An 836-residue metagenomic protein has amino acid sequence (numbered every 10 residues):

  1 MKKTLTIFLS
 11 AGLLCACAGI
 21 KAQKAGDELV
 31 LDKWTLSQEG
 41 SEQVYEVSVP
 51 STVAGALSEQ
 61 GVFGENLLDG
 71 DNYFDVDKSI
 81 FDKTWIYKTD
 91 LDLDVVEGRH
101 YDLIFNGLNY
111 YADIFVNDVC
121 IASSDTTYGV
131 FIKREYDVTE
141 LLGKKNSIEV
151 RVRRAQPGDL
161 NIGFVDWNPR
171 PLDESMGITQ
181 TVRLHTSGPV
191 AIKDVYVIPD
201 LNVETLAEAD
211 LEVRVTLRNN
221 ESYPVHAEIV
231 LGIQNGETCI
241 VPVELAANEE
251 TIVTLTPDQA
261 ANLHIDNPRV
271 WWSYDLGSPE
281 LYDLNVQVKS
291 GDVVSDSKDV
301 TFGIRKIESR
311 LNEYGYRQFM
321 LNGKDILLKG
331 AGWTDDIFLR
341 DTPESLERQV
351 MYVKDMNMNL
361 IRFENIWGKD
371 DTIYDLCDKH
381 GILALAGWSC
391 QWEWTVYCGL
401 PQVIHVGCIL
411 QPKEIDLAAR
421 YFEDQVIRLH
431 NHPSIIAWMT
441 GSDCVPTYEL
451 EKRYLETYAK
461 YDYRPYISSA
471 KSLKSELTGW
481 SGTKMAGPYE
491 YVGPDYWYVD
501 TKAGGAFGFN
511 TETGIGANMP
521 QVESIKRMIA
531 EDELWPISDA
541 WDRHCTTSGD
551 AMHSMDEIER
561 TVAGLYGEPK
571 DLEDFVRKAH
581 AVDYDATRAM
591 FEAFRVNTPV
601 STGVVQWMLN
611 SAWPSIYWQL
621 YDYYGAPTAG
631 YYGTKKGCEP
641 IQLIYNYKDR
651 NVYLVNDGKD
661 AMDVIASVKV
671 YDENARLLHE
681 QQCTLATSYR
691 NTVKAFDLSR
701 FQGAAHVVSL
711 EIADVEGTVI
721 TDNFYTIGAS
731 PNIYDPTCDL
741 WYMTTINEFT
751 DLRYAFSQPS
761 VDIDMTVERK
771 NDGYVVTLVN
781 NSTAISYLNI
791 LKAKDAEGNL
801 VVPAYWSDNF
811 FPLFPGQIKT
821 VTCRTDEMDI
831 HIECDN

Functional and structural regions predicted by a protein language model:
Q23-I104, T126, I162-I178, V190 (+5 more regions): Extended carbohydrate-recognition surfaces in non-catalytic/accessory domains of CAZymes and lectin-like proteins
E28-L29, L36-E42, L108, E174-G177 (+3 more regions): Substrate-binding clefts and catalytic carboxylate motifs of secreted carbohydrate-active enzymes
W34-G40, A56, D82-I192, N220 (+3 more regions): Accessory beta-strand-rich segments of carbohydrate-active enzymes
F63-D92, G98-F105, Y110-V116, A122-D125 (+6 more regions): Active-site-adjacent substrate/metal-binding segments within catalytic domains of carbohydrate-active enzymes
I114-V116, A207-A247, V253, R650-A686 (+3 more regions): Beta-strand-rich binding/interaction modules
T238-N267, N674-G703, V801-D826: Intrinsically disordered, low-complexity Pro/Gly/Ser/Thr-rich segments with frequent PxxP/GP/PP motifs and embedded
H264-K298, L698-L752, D826-N836: Terminal connector regions
L360-D550, V582, A586, V600-S601 (+2 more regions): Substrate-binding/catalytic cleft of secreted carbohydrate-active enzymes, primarily glycoside hydrolases
